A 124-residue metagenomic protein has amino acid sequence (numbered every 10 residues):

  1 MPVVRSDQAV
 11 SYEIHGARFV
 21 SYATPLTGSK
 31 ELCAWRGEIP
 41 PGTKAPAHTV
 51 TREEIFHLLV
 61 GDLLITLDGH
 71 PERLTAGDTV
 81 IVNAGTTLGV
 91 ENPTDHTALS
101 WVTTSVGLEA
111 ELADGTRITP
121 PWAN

Functional and structural regions predicted by a protein language model:
M1-E31, G115-N124: A short, N-terminal "cap"/entry segment at the start of jelly-roll beta-barrel domains of the cupin/DSBH fold
G16, C33, R52, A84: Exposed loop/turn and edge beta-strand positions of beta-sandwich/beta-sheet ligand-binding modules
V20-S21, A34-V50: Conserved short histidine dyad/triad with adjacent acidic residue
G28, A76, A84-A110: Ligand-binding loop in jelly-roll beta-barrel domains
G37, F56, V80: Conserved GNAT-family N-acetyltransferase fold
T49-A76, T86, E91: A short beta-strand-loop-beta hairpin characteristic of the jelly-roll/cupin
